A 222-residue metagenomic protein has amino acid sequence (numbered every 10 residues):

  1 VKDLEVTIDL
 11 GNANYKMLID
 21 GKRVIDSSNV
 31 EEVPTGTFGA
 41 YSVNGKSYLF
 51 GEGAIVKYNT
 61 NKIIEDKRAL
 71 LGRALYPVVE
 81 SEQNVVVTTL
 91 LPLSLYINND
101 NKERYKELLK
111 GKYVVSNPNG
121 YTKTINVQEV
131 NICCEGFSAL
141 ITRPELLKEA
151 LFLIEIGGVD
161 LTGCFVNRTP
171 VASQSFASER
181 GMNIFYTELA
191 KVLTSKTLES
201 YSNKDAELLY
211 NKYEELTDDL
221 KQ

Functional and structural regions predicted by a protein language model:
V1-L153, T169-I184, K204-Q222: Nucleotide/phosphate-binding catalytic cleft detector across ATP-hydrolyzing and phosphate-transferring enzymes
A150-I154, V159-C164: Conserved active-site beta-strand-loop modules that form the wall/rim of enzyme catalytic pockets and either contain
G163-P170, K196-T197: Short, highly charged low-complexity linear segments
T187, K191-K204, E215: Long, charge-rich alpha-helical interaction segments
